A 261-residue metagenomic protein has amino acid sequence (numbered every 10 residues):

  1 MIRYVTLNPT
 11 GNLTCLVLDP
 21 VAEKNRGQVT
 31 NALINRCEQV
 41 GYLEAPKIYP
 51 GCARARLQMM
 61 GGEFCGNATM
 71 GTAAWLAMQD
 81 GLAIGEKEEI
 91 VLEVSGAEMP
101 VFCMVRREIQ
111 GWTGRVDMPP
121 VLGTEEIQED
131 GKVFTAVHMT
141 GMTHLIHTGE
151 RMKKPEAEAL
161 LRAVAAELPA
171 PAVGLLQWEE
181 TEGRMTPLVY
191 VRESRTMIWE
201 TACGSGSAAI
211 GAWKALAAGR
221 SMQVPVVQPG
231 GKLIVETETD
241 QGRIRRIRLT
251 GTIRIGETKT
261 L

Functional and structural regions predicted by a protein language model:
M1-W112, G123, H144-L261: A glycine-rich beta-to-alpha transition motif near the start of alpha/beta enzyme domains, typified by
Y4, G123-A136: Short secondary-structure junctions
V116-M118: Internal, conserved structured core segments that host functional sites
E129, A136-L145, G149-E150: Internal, well-folded beta-alpha domain core
